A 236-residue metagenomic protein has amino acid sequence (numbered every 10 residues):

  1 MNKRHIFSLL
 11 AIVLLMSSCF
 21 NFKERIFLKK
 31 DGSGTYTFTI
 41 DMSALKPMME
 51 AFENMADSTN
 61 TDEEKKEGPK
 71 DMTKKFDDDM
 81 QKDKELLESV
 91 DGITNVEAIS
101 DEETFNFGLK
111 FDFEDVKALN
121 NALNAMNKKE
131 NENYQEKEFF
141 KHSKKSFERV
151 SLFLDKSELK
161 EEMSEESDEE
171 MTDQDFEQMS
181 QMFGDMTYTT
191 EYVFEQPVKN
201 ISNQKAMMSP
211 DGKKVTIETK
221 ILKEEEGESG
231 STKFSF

Functional and structural regions predicted by a protein language model:
M1, S58-E67, S164-E170, Y188: Polar low-complexity intrinsically disordered regions
M1-H5, L10: Positively charged n-region of N-terminal signal peptides that target proteins for export
H5-I6, F27, S151: Small/flexible residues
I6-F7, F38, M163: Extended hydrophobic/Leu-rich segments
L15-S18: C-terminal motif of bacterial Sec signal peptides marking the signal peptidase cleavage site
F20-G92: Start-of-domain marker
Q81-F236: Mature, soluble, non-transmembrane domains
